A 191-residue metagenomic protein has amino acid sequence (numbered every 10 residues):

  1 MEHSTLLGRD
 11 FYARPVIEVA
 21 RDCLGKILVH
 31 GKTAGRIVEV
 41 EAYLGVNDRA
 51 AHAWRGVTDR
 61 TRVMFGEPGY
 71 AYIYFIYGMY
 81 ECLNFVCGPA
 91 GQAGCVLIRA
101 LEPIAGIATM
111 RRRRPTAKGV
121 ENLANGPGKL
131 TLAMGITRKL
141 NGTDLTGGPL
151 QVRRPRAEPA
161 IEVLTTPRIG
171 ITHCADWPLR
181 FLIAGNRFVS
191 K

Functional and structural regions predicted by a protein language model:
E2-K191: Conserved, well-structured core segments that form or line functional sites
